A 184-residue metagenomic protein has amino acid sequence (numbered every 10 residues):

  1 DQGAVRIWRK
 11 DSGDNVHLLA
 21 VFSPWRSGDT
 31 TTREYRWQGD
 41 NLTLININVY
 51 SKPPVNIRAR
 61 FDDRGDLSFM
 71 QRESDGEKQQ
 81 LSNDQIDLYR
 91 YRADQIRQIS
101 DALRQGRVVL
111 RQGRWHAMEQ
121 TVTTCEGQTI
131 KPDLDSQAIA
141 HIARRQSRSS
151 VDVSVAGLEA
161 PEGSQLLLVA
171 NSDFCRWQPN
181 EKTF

Functional and structural regions predicted by a protein language model:
D1-Q98: Repetitive, compositionally biased segments used for assembly/scaffolding
W37-G39, D63-R64, L134-I139, F174: A short, sequence-level motif marking secondary-structure junctions
N48-V49, E126, G157: A mature extracytoplasmic/lumenal domain signature
S68-M70, E119-G127: Short polybasic amphipathic segments
D101-T123: Structural detector for short beta-strands of small beta-barrel domains
Q128-R145: Beta-strand/loop nucleic-acid-binding surfaces
R144-Q165: Flexible glycine-rich surface loops and low-complexity tracts that mediate binding to linear polymers
L158-F184: OB-fold/S1-family single-stranded nucleic acid-binding modules
